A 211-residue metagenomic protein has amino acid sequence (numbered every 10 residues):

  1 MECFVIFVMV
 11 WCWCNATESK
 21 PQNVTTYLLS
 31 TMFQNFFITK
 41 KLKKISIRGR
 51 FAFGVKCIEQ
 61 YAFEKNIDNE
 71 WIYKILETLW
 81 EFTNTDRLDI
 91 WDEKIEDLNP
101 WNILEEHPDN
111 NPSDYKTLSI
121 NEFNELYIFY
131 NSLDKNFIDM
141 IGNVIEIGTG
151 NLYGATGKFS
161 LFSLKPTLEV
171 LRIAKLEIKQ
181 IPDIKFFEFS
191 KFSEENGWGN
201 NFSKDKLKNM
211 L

Functional and structural regions predicted by a protein language model:
F4-F7, Y27: Aromatic (phenylalanine/tyrosine) cluster motif
W11-W13: Tryptophan (W) side chains
T17-N23: N-terminal polybasic/positive-inside topogenic patches
Q22, L28-L29: First exposed extracellular module after export/assembly in secreted or surface-exposed proteins
F33-F36, K44, R48-I184: Structured binding/interaction patches within domain cores
F186-L211: Charge-dense, extended regions
